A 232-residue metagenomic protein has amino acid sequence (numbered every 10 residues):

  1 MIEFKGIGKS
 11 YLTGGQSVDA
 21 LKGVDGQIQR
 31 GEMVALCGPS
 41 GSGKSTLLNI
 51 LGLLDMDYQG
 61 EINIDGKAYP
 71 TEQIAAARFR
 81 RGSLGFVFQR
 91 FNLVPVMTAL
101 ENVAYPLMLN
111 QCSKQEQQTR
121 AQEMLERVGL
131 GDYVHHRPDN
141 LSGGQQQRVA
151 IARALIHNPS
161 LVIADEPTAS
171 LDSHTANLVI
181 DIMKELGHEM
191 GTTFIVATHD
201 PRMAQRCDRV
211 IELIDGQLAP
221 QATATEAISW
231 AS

Functional and structural regions predicted by a protein language model:
I2-R206, V210-I214: ABC family nucleotide-binding domain
Q217-S232: Conserved beta-strand-loop-alpha-helix hinge in the C-terminal portion of ABC ATPase nucleotide-binding domains
